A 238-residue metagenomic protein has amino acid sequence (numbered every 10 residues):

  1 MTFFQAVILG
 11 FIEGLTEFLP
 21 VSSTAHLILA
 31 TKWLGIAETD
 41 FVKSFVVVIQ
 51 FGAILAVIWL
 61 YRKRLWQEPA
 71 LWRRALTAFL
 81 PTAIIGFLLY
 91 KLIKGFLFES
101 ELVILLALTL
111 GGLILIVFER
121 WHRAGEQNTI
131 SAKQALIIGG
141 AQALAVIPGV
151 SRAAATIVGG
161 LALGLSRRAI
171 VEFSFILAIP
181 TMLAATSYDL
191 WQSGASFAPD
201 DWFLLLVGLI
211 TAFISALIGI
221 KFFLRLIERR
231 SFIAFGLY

Functional and structural regions predicted by a protein language model:
M1-Y238: Multi-pass membrane proteins that catalyze or facilitate reactions on polyprenyl-/lipid-phosphate substrates and their
